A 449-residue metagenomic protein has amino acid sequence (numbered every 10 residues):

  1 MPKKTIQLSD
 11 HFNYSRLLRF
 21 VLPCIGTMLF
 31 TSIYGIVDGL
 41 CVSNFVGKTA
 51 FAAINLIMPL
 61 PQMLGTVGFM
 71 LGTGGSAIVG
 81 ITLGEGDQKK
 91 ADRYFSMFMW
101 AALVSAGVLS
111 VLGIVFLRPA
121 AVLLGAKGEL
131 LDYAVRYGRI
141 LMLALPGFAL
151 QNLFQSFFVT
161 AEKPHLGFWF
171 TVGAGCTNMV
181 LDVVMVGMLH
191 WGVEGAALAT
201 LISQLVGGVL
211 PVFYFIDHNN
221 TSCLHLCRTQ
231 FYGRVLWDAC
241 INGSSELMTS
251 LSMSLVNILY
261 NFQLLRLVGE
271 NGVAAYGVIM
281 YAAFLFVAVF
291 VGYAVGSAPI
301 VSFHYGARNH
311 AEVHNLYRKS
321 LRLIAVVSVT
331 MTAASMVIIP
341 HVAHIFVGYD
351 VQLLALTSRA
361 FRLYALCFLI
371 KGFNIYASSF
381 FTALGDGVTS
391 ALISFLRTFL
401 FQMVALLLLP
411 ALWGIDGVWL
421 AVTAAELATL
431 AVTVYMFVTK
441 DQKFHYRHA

Functional and structural regions predicted by a protein language model:
M1-V21, V79-P146, M188-S244, V301-C367 (+1 more regions): Short alpha-helical transmembrane segments in multi-pass integral membrane proteins
L8-V46, P59-G74, I78, L103-S110 (+4 more regions): N-terminal transmembrane alpha-helices
R19-D38, I140, A174, S203-G207 (+4 more regions): Transmembrane helical elements of multi-pass membrane transporters/channels
I33-A52, A121-G128, V184-W191, L251-L285 (+3 more regions): Helix-terminus/linker motif at the lipid-water interface of multi-pass membrane proteins
V42-Q62, E129-Y133, V193-E194, V235-N242 (+5 more regions): Interfacial/gating helices of multi-pass transporter permease domains
F51-V111, F148-G167, A275-I339, K371-I393: Small-residue-rich hydrophobic transmembrane alpha-helices
M63-T66, N178-V183, G208-V212, F284-A288 (+3 more regions): Hydrophobic transmembrane alpha-helices of multi-pass small-molecule transporters
G72, I140-V159, G167-N178, A196-P211 (+4 more regions): Short runs within selected transmembrane alpha-helices of multi-pass transporters and secretion channels
